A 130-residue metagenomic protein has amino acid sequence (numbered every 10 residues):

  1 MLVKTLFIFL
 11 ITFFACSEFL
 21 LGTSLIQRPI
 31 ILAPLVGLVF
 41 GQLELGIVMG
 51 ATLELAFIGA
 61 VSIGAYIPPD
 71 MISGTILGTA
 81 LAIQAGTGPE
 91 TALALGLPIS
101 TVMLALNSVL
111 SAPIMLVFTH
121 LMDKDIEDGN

Functional and structural regions predicted by a protein language model:
M1, G88-A92, N130: Alpha-helix capping and helix-coil boundary motifs
M1-S73: Hydrophobic transmembrane alpha-helices
A15-F19, G41, A82, G86 (+3 more regions): Membrane-water interface at transmembrane helix exits
F57-T101: Long, highly hydrophobic alpha-helical transmembrane signal-anchor segments
A94-N130: Helix-loop-helix junctions within the multi-pass membrane cores of secondary transporters/permeases
